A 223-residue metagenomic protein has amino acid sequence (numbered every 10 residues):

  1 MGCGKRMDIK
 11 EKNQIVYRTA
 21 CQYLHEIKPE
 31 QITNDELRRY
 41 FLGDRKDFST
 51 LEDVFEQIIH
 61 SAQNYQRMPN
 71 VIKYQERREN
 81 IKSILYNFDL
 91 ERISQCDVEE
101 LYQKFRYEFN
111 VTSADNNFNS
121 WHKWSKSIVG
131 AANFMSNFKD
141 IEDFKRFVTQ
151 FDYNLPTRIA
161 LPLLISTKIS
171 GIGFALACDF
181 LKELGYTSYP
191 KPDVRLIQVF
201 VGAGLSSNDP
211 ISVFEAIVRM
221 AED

Functional and structural regions predicted by a protein language model:
M1, V201-G202, I217-M220: Low-complexity, intrinsically disordered short segments enriched for Gly/Pro and polybasic residues
G2-S125: N-terminal polyanion-binding entry modules of DNA glycosylases/AP lyases and select other DNA-binding proteins
A62, P210-D223: A basic, often C-terminal nucleic-acid-binding module that engages the phosphate backbone, implemented in DNA
Q63, P156-L205: Catalytic DNA-binding helix-loop module of base-excision-repair DNA glycosylases/AP lyases
Y65-Q75, M135-D143, Y186: Short helix-capping/linker segments at secondary-structure and domain boundaries
K73, K191, R195, N208-S212: Alpha-helix N-cap and coil->helix boundary residues
Y86-S170: Alpha-helical ds-nucleic-acid-binding substructure associated with the helix-hairpin-helix region of base-excision DNA
